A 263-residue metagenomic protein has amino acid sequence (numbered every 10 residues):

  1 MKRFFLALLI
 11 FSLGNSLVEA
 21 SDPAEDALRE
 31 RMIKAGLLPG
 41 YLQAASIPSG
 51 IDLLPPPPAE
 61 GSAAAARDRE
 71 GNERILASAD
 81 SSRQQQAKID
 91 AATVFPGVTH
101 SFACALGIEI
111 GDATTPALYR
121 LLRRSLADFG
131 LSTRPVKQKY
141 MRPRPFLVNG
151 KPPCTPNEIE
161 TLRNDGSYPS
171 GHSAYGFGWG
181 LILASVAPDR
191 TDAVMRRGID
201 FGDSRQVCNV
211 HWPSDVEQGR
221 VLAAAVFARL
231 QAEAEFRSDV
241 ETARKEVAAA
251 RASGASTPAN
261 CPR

Functional and structural regions predicted by a protein language model:
M1-R3, D215: Positively charged n-region of N-terminal signal peptides that target proteins for export
L6-N15: Bacterial N-terminal signal peptides
A7, Y168, H211: Catalytic tyrosine of NAD(P)H-dependent dehydrogenase/reductases that use a Tyr as the general acid/base
L17-E19: Non-catalytic nucleic-acid-binding interfaces of large nucleic-acid enzymes and RNP effectors
S21-V207, A232, D239: Hydrophobic alpha-helical bundle signature of multipass membrane enzymes
A24, Q231-R263: Acidic, carboxylate-rich catalytic segments that either coordinate divalent cations
N157-E158, D200-H211, R244-S256: Short, mixed-charge aromatic SLiMs
D200-Q231: Interfacial helix-loop-helix junctions of multi-pass membrane proteins
